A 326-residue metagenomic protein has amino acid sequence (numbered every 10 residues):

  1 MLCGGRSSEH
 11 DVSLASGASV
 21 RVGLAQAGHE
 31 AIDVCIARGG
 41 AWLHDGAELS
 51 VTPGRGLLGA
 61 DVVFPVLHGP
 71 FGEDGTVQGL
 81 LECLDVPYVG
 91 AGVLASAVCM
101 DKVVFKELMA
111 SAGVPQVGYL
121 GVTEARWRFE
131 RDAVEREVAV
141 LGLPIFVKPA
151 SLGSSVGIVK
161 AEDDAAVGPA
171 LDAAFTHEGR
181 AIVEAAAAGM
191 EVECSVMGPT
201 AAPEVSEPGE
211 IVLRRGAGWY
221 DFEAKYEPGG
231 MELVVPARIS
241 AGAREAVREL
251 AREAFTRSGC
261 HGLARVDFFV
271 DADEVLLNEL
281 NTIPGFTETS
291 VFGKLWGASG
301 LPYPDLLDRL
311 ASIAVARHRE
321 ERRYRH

Functional and structural regions predicted by a protein language model:
M1-C3, L57, V98-M190: Active-site nucleotide/adenylate-binding loops and adjacent lid/helix of ATP-dependent enzymes
M1-E107, S111, V122-R136, I313-H326: ATP-binding N-terminal substructure of ATP-dependent carboxylate-amine bond-forming enzymes
L2, S240-H326: ATP-dependent carboxylate activation and anion-phosphoryl transfer catalytic cores that bind Mg-ATP to form
A31, P87-Y88, Q116, I145 (+1 more regions): Hydrophobic beta-strand scaffold residues
G46-E48, G79-C83, W219-Y226, T282: Short, flexible, mixed-charge acidic loops at enzyme active sites
G79-Y88, D163-G168, S299: A glycine- and small-aliphatic-rich helix-loop capping segment at beta-alpha/alpha-beta transitions that lines
E162-E249, V270, E274-L276: Phosphate-binding site of ATP-dependent enzymes
